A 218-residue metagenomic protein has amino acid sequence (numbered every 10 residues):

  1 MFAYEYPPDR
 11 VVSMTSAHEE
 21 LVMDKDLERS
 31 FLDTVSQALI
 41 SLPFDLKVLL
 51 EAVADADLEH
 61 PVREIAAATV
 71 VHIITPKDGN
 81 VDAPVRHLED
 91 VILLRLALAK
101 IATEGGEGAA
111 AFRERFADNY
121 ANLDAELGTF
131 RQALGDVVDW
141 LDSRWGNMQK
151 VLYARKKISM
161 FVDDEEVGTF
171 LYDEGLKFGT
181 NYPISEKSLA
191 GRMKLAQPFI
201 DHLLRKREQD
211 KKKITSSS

Functional and structural regions predicted by a protein language model:
M1-A67, A99-S218: Terminal, membrane-proximal amphipathic helices and intrinsically disordered targeting/regulatory segments
A67-L98: Membrane-inserting effector segments that mediate pore formation, membrane fusion, or transient membrane insertion
